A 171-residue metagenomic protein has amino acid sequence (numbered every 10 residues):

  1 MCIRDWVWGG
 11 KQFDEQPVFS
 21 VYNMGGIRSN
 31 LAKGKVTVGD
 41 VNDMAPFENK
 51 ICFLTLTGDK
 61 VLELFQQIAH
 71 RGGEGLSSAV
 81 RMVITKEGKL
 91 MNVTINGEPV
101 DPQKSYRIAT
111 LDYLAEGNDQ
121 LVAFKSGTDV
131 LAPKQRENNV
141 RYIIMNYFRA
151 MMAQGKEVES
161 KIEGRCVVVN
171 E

Functional and structural regions predicted by a protein language model:
M1-D5: Conserved small/polar residues in nucleotide/adenosyl-binding loops
W6-E171: Feature captures C-terminal
